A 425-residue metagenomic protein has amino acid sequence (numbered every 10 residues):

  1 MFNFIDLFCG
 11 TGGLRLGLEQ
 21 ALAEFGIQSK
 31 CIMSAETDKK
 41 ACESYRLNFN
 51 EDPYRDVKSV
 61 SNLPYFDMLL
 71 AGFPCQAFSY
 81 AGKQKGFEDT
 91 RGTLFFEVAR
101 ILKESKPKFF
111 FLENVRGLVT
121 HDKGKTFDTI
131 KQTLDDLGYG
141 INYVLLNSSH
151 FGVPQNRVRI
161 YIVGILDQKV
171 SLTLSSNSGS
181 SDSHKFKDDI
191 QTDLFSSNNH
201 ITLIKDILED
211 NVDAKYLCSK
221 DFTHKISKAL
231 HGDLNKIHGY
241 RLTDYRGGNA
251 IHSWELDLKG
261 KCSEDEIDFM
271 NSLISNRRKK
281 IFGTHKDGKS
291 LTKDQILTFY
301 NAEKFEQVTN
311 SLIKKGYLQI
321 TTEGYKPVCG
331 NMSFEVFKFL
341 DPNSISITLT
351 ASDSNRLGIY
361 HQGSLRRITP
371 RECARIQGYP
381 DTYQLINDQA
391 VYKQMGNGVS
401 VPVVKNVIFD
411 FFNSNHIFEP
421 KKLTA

Functional and structural regions predicted by a protein language model:
F2-K106, R116-D128: Core alpha/beta nucleotide-donor-binding catalytic domains of modification enzymes
F4, R157-R159, S346: Extracellular structured ligand-interaction cores
S59, N147-G152, V336-F337: Short, solvent-exposed loop/turn elements at beta->coil junctions and helix N-caps that rim active or binding pockets
Q76-Y80, L118-H121, G152-N156, V170-T173 (+1 more regions): Short catalytic/ligand-binding loop motif for oxyanion handling, primarily in non-cytosolic enzymes, centered on
T93-I165: Conserved Class I SAM-dependent methyltransferase catalytic core
V153-D244: Flexible, glycine-/basic-rich loop-and-beta segments that form/coincide with the SAM-dependent methyltransferase
A229-A425: C-terminal target-recognition/interaction regions appended to catalytic cores
